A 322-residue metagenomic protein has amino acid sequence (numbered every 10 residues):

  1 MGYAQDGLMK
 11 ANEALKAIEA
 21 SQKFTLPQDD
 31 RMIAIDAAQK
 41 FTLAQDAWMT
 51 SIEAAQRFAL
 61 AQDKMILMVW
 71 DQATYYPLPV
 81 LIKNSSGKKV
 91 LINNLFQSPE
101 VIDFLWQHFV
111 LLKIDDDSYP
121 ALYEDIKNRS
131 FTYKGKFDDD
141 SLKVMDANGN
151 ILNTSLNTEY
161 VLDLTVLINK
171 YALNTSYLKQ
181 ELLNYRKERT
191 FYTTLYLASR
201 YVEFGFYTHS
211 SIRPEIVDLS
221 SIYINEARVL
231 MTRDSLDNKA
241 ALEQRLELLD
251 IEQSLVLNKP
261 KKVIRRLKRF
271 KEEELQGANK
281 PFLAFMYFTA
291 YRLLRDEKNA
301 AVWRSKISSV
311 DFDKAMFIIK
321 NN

Functional and structural regions predicted by a protein language model:
G2-A4: Boundary at the C-terminal end of the N-terminal hydrophobic targeting segment
G7-A17, Q22, L26, Q45-V110: Local sequence-structure signature of Cys/Sec-based thiol-disulfide redox active-site neighborhoods
F24, T50-L60, K89-Y171: Thioredoxin-like thiol-disulfide oxidoreductase module
N157-T232: Thiol-/selenol-based redox modules, centered on thioredoxin-like and closely related oxidoreductase domains
L183-H209, D237-V256, N279-T289, I319-K320: Amphipathic alpha-helical repeat scaffolds of TPR domains
S211-Q276: Alpha-helical adaptor scaffolds
S221, N225, R292-K314: TPR/TPR-like (Sel1-like) alpha-helical repeat modules
L249-V263, Y291-W303, N322: Alpha-helical linker/edge segments of TPR/alpha-solenoid repeat scaffolds and analogous pre-/post-domain helices
